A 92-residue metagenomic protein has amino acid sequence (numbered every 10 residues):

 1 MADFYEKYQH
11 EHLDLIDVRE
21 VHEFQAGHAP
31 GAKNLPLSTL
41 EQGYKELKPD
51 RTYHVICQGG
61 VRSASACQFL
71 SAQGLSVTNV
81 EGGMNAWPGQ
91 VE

Functional and structural regions predicted by a protein language model:
M1-D14, V21-T52, V61-E92: Rhodanese-like catalytic fold shared by cysteine-dependent sulfurtransferases and DSP/PTP-type phosphatases
I56: Short, surface-exposed ligand- or partner-binding patches at beta-edge/loop junctions that are enriched in aromatics
